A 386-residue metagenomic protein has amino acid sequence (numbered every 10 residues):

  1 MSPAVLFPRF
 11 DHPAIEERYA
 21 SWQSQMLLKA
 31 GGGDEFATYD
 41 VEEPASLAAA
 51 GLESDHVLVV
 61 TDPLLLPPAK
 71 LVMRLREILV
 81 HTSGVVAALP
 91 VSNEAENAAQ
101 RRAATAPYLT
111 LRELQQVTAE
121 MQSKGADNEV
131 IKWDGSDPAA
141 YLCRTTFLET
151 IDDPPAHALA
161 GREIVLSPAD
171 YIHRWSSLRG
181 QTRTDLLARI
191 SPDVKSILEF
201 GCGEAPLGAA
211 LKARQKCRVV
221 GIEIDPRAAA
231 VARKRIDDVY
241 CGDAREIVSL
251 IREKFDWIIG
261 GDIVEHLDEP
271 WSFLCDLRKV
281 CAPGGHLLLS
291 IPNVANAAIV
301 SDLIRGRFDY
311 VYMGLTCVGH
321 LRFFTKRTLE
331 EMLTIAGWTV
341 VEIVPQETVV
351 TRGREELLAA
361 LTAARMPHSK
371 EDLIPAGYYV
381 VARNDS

Functional and structural regions predicted by a protein language model:
M1-Q25: N-proximal low-complexity "stem/linker" segments adjacent to membrane-targeting elements
P44-H56: Active-site nucleotide-sugar/metal-binding loop of Leloir-type enzymes
S54-L65: Short beta-strand-to-loop acidic/aromatic patch adjacent to the donor-nucleotide binding site
A69-A103, N293: Conserved donor NDP-sugar-binding/catalytic core segment of glycosyltransferases
E96-T118, D127-A139, I151-D153, P206 (+1 more regions): S-adenosyl-L-methionine-dependent methyltransferase catalytic module, highlighting the catalytic core
A156-I172: Catalytic donor-sugar/metal-binding loop of nucleotide-sugar-dependent glycosyltransferases
D170-E253, W257, W271-L274, R305 (+3 more regions): Conserved N-terminal segment of class I S-adenosyl-L-methionine
W257-I263: A short beta-strand submotif of the Rossmann-like class I SAM-dependent methyltransferase core that lines
